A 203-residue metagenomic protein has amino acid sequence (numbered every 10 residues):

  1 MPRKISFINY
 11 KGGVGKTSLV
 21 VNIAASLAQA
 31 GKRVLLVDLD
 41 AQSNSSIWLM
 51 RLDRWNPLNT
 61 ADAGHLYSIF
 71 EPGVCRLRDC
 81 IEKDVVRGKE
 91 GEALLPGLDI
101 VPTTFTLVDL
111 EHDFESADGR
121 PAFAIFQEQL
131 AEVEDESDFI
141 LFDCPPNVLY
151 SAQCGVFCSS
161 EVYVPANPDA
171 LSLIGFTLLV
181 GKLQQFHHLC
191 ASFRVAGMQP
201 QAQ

Functional and structural regions predicted by a protein language model:
M1-Q203: P-loop NTP-binding core
